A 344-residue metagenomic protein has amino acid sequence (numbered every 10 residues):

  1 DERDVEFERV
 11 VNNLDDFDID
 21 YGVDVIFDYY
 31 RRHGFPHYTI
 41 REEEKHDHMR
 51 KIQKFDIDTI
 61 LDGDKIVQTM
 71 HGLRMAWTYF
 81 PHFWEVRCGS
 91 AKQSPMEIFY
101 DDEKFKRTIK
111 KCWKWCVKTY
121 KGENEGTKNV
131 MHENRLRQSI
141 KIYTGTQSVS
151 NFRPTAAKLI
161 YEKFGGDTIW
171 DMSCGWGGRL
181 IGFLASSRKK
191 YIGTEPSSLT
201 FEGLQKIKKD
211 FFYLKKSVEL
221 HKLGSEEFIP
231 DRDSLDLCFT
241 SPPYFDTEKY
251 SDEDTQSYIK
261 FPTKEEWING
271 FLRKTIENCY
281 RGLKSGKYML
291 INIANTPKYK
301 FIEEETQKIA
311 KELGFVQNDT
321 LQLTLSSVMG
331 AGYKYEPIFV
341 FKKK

Functional and structural regions predicted by a protein language model:
D1-S150, A294, K300-F301, E312: N-terminal accessory regions of S-adenosyl-L-methionine
A157-K163, T168-L184, G193-E195, S225 (+3 more regions): Conserved proline-anchored active-site loop of SAM-dependent methyltransferases that bridges a beta-strand
L199-L204: Short alpha-helix immediately C-terminal to the canonical SAM-binding loop
Q205-R232: S-adenosyl-L-methionine
L235-T275, P297: Mobile active-site "lid"/loop adjacent to the S-adenosyl-L-methionine
G286-A294: Conserved beta-strand signature within the Rossmann-like core of class I S-adenosyl-L-methionine
P297-K344: Class I S-adenosyl-L-methionine
